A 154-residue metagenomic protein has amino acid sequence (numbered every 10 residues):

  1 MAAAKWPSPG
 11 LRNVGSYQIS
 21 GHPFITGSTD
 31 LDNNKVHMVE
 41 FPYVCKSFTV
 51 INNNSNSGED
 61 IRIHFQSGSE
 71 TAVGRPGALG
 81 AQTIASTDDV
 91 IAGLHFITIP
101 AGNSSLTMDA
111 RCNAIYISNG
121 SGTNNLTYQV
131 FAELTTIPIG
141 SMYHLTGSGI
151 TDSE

Functional and structural regions predicted by a protein language model:
M1-A2, F48, I84: Residue-level detector of intrinsically disordered, flexible termini and proteolytic processing junctions
M1-D32, G120-E154: C-terminal interaction-tip segments
A2, F41, T107-R111: Poly-acidic low-complexity segments
T29-K35, E59-Y116: A cross-kingdom feature marking solvent-exposed beta-strand/loop segments within repeated, beta-rich binding/scaffold
N33-H64: Beta-rich globular "head" domains
K46-F48, T107-Q129: Noncatalytic modules at the cell exterior or secretory-pathway interfaces, chiefly beta-strand-rich lectin/adhesion
N53-G58, G68-E70, G120-T123: Acidic glycine-/aspartate-rich tracts in secreted/extracellular proteins
